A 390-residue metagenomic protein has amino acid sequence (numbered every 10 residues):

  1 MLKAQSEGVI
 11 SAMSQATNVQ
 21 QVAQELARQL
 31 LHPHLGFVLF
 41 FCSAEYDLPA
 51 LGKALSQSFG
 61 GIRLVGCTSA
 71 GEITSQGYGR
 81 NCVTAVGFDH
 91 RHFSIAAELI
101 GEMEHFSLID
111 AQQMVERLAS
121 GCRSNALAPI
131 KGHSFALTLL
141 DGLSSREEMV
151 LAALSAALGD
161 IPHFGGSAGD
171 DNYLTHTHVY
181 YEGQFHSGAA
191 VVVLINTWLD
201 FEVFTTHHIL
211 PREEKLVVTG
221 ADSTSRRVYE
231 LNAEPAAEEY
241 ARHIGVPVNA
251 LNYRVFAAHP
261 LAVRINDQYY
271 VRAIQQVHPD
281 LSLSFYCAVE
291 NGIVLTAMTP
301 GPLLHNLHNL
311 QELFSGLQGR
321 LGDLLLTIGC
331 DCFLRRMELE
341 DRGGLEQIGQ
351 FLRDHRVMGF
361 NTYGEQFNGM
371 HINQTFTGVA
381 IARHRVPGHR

Functional and structural regions predicted by a protein language model:
M1-R390: Hydrophobic alpha/beta core scaffold segments
